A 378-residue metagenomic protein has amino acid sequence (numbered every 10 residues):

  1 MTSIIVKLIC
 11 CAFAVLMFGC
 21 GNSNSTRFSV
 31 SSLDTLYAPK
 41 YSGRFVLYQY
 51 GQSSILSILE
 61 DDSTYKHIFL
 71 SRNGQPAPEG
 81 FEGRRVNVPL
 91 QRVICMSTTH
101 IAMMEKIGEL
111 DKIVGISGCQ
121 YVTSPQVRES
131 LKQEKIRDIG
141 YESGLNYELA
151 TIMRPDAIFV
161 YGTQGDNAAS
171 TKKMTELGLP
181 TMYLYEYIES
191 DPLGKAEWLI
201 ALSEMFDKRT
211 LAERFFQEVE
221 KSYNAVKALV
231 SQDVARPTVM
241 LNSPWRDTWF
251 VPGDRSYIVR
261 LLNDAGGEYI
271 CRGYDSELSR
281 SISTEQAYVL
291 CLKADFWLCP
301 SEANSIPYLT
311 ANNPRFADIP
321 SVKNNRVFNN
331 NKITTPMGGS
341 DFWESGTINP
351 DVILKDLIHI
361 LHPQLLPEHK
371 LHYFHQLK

Functional and structural regions predicted by a protein language model:
M1-T26, L357: Bacterial Sec-dependent N-terminal signal peptides
C20-I101, L211-M240, I306-P307, K323 (+2 more regions): Bacterial Sec-exported substrate-binding components of ABC uptake systems
S57-T151, A157-T163: A short, structured surface patch at a secondary-structure boundary
P89, T99-M103, E109, N146 (+9 more regions): Stable alpha-helical elements in mature extracytoplasmic
G108-L110, S124-Q133, K172-T175, I258-R272: Ligand-binding cleft/hinge of the Venus flytrap
L110-I113, K172-L184, L309-F328: A short, gly/pro- and small-residue-rich
I152, D156-F159, T163-T248, R272-G273 (+2 more regions): Extracytoplasmic substrate-binding proteins
K221-S222, V226-N313: Flexible, glycine-rich surface segments
